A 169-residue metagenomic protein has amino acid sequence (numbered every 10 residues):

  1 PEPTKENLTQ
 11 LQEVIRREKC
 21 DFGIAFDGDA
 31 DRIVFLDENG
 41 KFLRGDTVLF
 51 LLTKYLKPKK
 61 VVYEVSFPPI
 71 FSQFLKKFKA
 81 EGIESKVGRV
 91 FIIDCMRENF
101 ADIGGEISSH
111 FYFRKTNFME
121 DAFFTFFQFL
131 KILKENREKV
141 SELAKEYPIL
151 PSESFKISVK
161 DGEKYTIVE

Functional and structural regions predicted by a protein language model:
P1-L36: N-terminal small/polar loop signature for handling phosphorylated ligands or for N-terminal nucleophile
E2-E6, K41-R44, D121: Alpha-helix N-cap and loop-to-helix initiation/capping positions
K5-Q12, D46-F50, V168: Short, well-ordered alpha-helical scaffold segments within catalytic/effector domains
N7-I15, T53, I92, M96: Generic hydrophobic alpha-helical segments
F26-R32, E38, V65, I107 (+1 more regions): Generic detector of well-ordered alpha-helical packing
D31-L49, F71-S72: Short Gly/Thr/Asp-enriched flexible loops that form oxyanion-binding sites at enzyme active sites
K41-K60, K86-V87: Short, acidic/small-residue loops that bind anionic groups at enzyme active sites
P58-E169: Phosphate-binding and adjacent anionic-ligand microenvironments
